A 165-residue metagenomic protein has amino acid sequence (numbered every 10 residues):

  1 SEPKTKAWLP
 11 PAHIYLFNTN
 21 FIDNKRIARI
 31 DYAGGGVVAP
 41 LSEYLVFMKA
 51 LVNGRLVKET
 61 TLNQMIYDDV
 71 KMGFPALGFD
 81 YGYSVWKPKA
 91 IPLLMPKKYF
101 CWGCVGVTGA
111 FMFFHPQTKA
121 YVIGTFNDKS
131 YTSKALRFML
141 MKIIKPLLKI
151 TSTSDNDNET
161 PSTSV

Functional and structural regions predicted by a protein language model:
S1-F100: Short, surface-exposed loop or secondary-structure junction motifs that flank catalytic or metal-binding residues
E43, L51, T108, D128-Y131: Solvent-exposed loop/turn segments at secondary-structure junctions within structured extracellular/periplasmic domains
N53, D68-K71, A90-P92, Y131-V165: Short, gly/Ser/Thr-rich active-site loops of penicillin-recognizing serine hydrolases
L77, P96-K97, T125, K134-R137: Short conserved micro-motifs at the rims of enzyme active sites and ligand-binding pockets
G82, G109, Y121: Extracellular structured ligand-interaction cores
C101, T108-T118: Short, surface-exposed beta-strand/loop micro-motifs that present aromatic residues
H115-D128: Short, well-ordered beta-strand elements
